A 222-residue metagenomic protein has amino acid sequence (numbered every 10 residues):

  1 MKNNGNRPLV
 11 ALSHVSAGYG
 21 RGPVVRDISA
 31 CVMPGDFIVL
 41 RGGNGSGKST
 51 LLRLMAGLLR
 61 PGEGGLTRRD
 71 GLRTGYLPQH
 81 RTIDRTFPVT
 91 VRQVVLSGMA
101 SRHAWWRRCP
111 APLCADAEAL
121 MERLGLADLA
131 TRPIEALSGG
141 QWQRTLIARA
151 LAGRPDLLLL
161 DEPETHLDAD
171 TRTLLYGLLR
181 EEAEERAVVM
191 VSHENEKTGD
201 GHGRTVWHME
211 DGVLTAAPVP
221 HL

Functional and structural regions predicted by a protein language model:
R41-G43: The feature captures the beta-strand-to-loop junction immediately N-terminal to the Walker
A56: Helix-to-loop junction immediately C-terminal to a conserved catalytic motif
A111-L129: Conserved ABC ATPase "signature" region
P133-L137, Q141: Conserved ABC ATPase signature
I147, L175: Hydrophobic anchor residue at the start of the ABC signature
R154: Conserved catalytic motifs of ABC-family nucleotide-binding domains
L158-E162: Catalytic Walker B motif of ABC-type/P-loop ATPase nucleotide-binding domains
